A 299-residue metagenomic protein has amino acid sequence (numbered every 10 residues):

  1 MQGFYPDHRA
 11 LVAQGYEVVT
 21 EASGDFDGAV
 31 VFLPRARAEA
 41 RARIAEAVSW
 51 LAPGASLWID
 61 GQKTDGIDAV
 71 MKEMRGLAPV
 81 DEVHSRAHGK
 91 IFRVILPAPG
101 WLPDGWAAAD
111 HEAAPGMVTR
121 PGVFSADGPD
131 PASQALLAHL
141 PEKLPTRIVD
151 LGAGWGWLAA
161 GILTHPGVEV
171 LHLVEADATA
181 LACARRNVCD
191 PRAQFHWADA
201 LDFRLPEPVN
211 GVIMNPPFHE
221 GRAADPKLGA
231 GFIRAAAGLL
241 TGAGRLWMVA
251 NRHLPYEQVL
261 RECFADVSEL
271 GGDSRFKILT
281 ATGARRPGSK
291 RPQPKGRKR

Functional and structural regions predicted by a protein language model:
M1-V12, P131-M214: Conserved SAM/SAH cofactor-binding pocket of Class I
Q2-G3, Q62, E175-T179, L228 (+1 more regions): Short beta->alpha hinge that forms the Motif I/post-I loop of the SAM-binding pocket
E17-F26, W197-F203: Short acidic low-complexity segments
A29-A38, L151-W155, V209-R222: Conserved proline-anchored active-site loop of SAM-dependent methyltransferases that bridges a beta-strand
V30, R35-E112: N-terminal auxiliary segments of SAM/dcSAM-dependent transferases
R41-P53, G229-G242: A short glycine-rich, Lys/Arg-flanked "PGG" loop and its adjoining helix->strand segment in the class I
S85-R147: SAM-dependent Rossmann-like transferase core, predominantly class I methyltransferases with a strong bias toward
K90-D110, G272-R299: Core SAM-dependent methyltransferase catalytic element
